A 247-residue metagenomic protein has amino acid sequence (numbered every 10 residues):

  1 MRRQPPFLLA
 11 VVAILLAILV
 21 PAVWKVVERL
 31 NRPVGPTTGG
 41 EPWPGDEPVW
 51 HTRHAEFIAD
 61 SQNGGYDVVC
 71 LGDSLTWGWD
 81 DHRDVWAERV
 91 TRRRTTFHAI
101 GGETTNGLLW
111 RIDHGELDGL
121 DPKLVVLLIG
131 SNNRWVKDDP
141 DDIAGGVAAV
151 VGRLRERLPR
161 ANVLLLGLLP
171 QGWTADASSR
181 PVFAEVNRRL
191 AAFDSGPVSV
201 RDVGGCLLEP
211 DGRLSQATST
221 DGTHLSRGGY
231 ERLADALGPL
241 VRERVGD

Functional and structural regions predicted by a protein language model:
M1-L71, T76-H82, R242-D247: N-terminal secretory targeting modules
P36-G45, D80, F97-T105, W135 (+1 more regions): Acidic/histidine-rich helix-loop elements that form or flank divalent-metal/phosphate-binding sites at the catalytic
V68-C70, R94-A99, L124-I129, N162-G167 (+1 more regions): Structural recognition of the beta-strand scaffold that forms the well-ordered cores of secreted hydrolase catalytic
C70, A99, E103, G107 (+9 more regions): Extracytoplasmic/secreted proteins, especially bacterial periplasmic and envelope-associated proteins
W77-T91, N106-A148, R153, L164 (+1 more regions): Oxyanion-hole/transition-state-stabilizing segment in secreted/luminal serine hydrolases and related acyltransferases
T96-H98, N133-P140, A175-A177, S219-H224: Second-shell loop/turn segments in exported
L158-L165, G204, L237: A non-catalytic structural micro-motif
P170-D247: Catalytic His-Asp segment of secreted/periplasmic serine-dependent ester chemistry enzymes
